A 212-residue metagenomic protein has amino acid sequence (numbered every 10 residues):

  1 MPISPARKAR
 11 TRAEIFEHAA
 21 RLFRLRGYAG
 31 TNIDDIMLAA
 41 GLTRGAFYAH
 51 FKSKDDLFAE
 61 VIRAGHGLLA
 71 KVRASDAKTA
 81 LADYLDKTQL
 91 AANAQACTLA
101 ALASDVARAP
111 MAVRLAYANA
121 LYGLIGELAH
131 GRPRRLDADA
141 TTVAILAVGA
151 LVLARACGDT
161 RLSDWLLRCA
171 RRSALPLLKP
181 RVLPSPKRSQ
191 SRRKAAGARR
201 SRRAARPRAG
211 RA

Functional and structural regions predicted by a protein language model:
P2, R10, K179-A212: Polybasic, lysine-enriched low-complexity intrinsically disordered terminal tails
E14, H18-D56: Helix-turn-helix
F23, N32-I33, R44, K54 (+4 more regions): Amphipathic alpha-helical segments enriched in hydrophobic/aromatic and basic residues that form the DNA-contacting
E60, G67-A96: Hydrophobic alpha-helical connector segments
A80, L90-A118: Amphipathic alpha-helical segments used for helix-helix packing
Y84-L85, L99-A103, V143-A150: Short alpha-helical scaffolding segments that buttress acidic/His motifs in well-ordered protein cores
M111-A118, H130-R188: Hydrophobic/aromatic-rich alpha-helical bundle segments in the mid-to-C-terminal region
